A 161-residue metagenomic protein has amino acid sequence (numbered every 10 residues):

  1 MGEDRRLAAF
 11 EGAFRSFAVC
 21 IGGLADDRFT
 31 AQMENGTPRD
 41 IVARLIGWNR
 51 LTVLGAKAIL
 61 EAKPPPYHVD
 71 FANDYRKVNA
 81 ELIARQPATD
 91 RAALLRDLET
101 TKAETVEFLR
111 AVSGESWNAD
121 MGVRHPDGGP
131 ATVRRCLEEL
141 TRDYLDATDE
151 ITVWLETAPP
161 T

Functional and structural regions predicted by a protein language model:
M1-G12, R28-L51, E81-D97, G122-D143: Alpha-helical scaffold segments that form or flank carboxylate-/histidine-based iron centers
M1-R5, L51-T100, E156-T161: Short, helix-capping/interhelical loops that line the mouth of catalytic, cofactor-, or ligand-binding pockets
F10, F14-I21, N49-T52, A56 (+4 more regions): Hydrophobic alpha-helical core bundles mediating ligand binding, dimerization, or RNAP-core interactions
G23-F29, R110-N118, E156-T161: Surface-exposed helix-capping loop/turn segments at secondary-structure junctions
A56, M121, I151: Short, flexible helix/strand-to-coil boundary loops that buttress conserved ligand/catalytic motifs in alpha/beta
H68-V78, V112-V123: Mobile beta-alpha loop/short-helix "lid" or hinge segments that flank ligand
L140-T161: A hydrophobic membrane-anchoring alpha-helix module
